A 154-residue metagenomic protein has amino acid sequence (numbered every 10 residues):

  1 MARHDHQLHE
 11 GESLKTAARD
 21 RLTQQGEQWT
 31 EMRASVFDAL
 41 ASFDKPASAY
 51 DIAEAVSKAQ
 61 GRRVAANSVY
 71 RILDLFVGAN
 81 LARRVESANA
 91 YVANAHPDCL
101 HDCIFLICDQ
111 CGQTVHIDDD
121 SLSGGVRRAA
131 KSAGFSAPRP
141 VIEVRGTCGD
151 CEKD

Functional and structural regions predicted by a protein language model:
H4-F37: Short alpha-helical segments that sit at the start of domains
R21, D38-F43, A55: Short amphipathic alpha-helical elements of helix-turn-helix/winged-helix folds
W29-E31, F43-S48: Short capping segments at the starts of secondary-structure elements
S48-R62: DNA-recognition alpha helix
V69-A79: Basic amphipathic alpha-helical segments that dock to polyanions
V77-D154: Non-DNA-binding regulatory cores of transcription-related proteins, predominantly C-terminal effector-binding
